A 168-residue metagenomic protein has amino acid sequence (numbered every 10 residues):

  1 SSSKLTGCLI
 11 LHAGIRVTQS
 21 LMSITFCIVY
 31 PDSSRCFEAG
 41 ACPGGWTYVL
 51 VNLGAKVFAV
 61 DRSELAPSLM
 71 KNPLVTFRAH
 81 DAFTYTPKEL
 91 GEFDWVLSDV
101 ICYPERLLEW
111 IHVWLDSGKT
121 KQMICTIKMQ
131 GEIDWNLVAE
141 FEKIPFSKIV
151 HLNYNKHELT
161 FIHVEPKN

Functional and structural regions predicted by a protein language model:
S1-R16: Non-catalytic substrate-recognition/targeting regions of SAM-dependent transferases
G14-S34: Conserved alpha-helix/loop element of class I SAM-dependent methyltransferases that forms part of the SAM/SAH-binding
P31-C42, V49: Conserved class I S-adenosyl-L-methionine
R35, K56, Q122: Residues at the starts of beta-strands that form the adenosine-phosphate
P43-V49, Y103-E109: Short glycine/serine/threonine-rich phosphate/pyrophosphate-binding segments that cradle anionic phosphate groups
A55-E105: S-adenosyl-L-methionine
L108-K167: C-terminal substrate-binding/active-site "lid" region of AdoMet-derived donor-dependent transferases
